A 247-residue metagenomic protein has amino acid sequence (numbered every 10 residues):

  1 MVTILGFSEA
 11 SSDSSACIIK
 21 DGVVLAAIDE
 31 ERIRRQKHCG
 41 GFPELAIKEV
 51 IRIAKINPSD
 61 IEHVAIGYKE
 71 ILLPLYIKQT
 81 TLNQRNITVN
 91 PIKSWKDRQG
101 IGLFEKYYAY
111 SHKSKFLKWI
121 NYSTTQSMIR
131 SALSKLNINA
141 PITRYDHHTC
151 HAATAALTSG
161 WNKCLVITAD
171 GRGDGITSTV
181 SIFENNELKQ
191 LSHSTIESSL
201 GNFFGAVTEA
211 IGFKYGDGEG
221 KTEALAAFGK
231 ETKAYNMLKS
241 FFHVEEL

Functional and structural regions predicted by a protein language model:
M1-L247: Short acidic/glycine-rich loops and adjacent helix/strand connectors that line catalytic pockets where negatively
